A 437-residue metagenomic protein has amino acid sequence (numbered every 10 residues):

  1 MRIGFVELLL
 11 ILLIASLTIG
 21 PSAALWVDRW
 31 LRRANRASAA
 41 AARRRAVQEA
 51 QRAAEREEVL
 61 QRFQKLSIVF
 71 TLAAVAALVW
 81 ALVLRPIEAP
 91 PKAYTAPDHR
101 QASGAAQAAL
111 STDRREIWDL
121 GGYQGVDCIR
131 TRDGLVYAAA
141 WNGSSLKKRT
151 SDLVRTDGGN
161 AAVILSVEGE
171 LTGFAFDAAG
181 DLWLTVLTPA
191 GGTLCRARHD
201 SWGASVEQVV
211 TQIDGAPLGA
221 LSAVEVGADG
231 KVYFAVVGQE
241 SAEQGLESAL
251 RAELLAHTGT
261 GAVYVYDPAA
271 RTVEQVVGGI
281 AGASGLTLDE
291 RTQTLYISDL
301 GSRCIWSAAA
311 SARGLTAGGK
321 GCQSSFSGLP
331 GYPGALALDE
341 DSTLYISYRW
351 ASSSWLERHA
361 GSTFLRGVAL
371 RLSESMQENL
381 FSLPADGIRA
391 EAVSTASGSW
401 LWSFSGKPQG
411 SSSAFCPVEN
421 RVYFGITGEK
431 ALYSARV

Functional and structural regions predicted by a protein language model:
D28, G121-D133, V167-V186, D214-V232 (+5 more regions): Beta-rich, blade/repeat-based domains predominating in secreted/periplasmic proteins but also intracellular
P91-G125, G158, S397-K407: A short helix->beta-strand "capping" segment at the edge of beta-propeller domains
R114-L120, N160-S166, S205-D214, T272-V277 (+2 more regions): A short beta-strand motif characteristic of beta-propeller blades
Y137-A139, W183-T185, Y233-A235, I297-S298 (+2 more regions): Residue position within the beta-strands of beta-propeller blades
W141-K148, F234-T258, R349-P384: Short, conserved, GDST-rich strand-edge loop motifs in beta-rich repeat architectures
N142-G143, K148-G192, V210-I213: Blade-loop segments of beta-propeller domains
T156-N160, R198-G203, Y266-R271, A309-R313 (+2 more regions): Short loop/turn segments that connect beta-strands within beta-propeller blades
T185-G227, A235-R251, T260: Asp-box/WD-like beta-propeller blade repeats and closely related beta-sheet repeat scaffolds
